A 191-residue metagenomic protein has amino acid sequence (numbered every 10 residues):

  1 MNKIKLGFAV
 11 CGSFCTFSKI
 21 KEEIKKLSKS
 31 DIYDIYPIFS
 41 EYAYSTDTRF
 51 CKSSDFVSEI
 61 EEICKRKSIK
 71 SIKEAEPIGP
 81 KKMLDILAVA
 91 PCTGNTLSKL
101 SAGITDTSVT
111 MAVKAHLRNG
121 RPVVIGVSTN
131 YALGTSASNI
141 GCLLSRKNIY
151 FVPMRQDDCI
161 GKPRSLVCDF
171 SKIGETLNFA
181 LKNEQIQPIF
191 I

Functional and structural regions predicted by a protein language model:
M1-V123, S128-I191: A cross-family phosphate/adenosyl-ligand binding-site feature
